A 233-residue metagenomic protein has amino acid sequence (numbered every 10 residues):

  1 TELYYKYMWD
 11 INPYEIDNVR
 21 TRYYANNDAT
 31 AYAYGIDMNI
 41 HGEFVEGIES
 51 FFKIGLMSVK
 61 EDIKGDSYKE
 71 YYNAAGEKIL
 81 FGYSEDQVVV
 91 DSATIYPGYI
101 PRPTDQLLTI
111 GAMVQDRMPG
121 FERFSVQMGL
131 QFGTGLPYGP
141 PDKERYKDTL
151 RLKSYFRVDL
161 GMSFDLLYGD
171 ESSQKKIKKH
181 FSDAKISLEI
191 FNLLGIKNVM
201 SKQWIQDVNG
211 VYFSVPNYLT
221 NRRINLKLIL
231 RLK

Functional and structural regions predicted by a protein language model:
T1-D28, Y32-Y34, I186, F191: Membrane-embedded beta-barrel scaffold of Gram-negative outer-membrane proteins
E2, D37-N39, F51, M113-Q115 (+5 more regions): Outer-membrane beta-barrel architecture
Y4-Y7, N26-G139: Gram-negative outer-membrane beta-barrel transporters
I11-R20, M57, D62-K69, Y138-R145 (+2 more regions): Outer-membrane beta-barrel translocator domains and adjoining extracellular loop/strand segments of Gram-negative
P13-N27, Y72-Q87, Q206-P216: Surface-exposed loop/turn segments flanking beta-strands in extracellular/periplasmic regions
T21-N27, D37, I95-P101, R145-L150 (+1 more regions): Extracellular loop and loop/strand-boundary signature of outer-membrane beta-barrel proteins
T30-Y34, T104-I110, S154-V158, S182 (+1 more regions): Residues that define the transmembrane beta-barrel architecture of outer-membrane proteins
F132-P141, F164-K233: C-terminal beta-signal and adjacent terminal beta-strands/loops of Gram-negative outer-membrane beta-barrel proteins
